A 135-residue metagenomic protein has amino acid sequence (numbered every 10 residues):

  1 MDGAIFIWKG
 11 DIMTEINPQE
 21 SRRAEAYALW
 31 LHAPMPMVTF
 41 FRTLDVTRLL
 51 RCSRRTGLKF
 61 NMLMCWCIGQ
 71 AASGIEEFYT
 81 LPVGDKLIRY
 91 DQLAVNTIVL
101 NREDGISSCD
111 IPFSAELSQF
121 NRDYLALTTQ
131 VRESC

Functional and structural regions predicted by a protein language model:
D2-I12: Short, Lys/Arg-enriched N-terminal segments with co-localized hydrophobic residues within the first ~10-30 amino acids
G10-S53, L58: N-terminal beta-alpha "docking/capping" segments at the starts of catalytic domains in thioester/acy l-group-handling
T43-L49, A71, L100-E103, S114: Generic structural motif
L49-I75: Acyl activation and transfer enzymes in specialized metabolism, enriched for ANL adenylate-forming modules
I75-P82, E133-C135: Short secondary-structure capping/junction motifs at helix and strand boundaries
F78-D110, S114: Small-residue-rich loop/turn and linker elements
N101-C135: Helical lid/core segments from catalytic subdomains that handle acyl or acyl-like groups
